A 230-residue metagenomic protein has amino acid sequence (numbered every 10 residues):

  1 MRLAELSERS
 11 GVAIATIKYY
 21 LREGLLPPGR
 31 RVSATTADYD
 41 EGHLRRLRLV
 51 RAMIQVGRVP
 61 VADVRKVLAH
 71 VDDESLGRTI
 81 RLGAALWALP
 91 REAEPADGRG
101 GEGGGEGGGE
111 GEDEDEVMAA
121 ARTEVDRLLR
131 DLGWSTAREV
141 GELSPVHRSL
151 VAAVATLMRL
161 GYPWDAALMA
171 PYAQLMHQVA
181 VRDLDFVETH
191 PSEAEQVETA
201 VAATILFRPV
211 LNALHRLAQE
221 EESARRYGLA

Functional and structural regions predicted by a protein language model:
R2-E8, R22, P27-S33, D38-G103 (+1 more regions): Arg/Lys-rich, alpha-helical DNA-contact motif
L6, A13-T16: Short glycine/proline-centered loop/turn elements that form peptide/ligand docking sites
